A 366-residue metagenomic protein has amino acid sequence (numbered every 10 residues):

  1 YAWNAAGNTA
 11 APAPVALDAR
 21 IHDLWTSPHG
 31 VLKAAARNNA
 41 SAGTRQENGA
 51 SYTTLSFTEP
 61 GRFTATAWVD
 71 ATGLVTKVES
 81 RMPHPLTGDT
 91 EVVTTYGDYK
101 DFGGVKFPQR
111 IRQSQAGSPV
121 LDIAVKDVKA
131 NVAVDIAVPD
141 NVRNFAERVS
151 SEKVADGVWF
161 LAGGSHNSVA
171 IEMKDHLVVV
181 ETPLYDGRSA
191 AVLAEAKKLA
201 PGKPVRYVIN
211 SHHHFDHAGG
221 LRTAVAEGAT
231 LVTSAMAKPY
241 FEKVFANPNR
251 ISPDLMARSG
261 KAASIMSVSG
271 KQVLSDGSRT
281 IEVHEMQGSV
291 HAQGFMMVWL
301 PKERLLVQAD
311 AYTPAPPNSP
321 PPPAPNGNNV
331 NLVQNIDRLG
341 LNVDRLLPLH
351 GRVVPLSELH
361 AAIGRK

Functional and structural regions predicted by a protein language model:
Y1-L74, M82-G88, D140, G220-R222 (+1 more regions): Flexible, processing/modification-adjacent segments and terminal tails in exported/periplasmic/extracellular proteins
N48-P139, M296-P301, Q308-A309, P314-A315 (+1 more regions): Gly/Pro-enriched, hydrophobic low-complexity segments that function as extracytoplasmic propeptides/linkers
R112, T223, V333-K366: Divalent-metal (often Zn2+) His-rich catalytic cores of metallo-beta-lactamase-fold enzymes
D122-K174, Q272: Zn-dependent metallo-beta-lactamase
E152-A196, F295-P314: Conserved beta-strand hairpin/beta-sheet module of binuclear metal-dependent hydrolase folds, prominently
T182-P183, H213, A229, M236-A237 (+3 more regions): Active-site metal-binding loops of divalent metal-dependent hydrolases
G187, H213-G219, K238-E242, V290-Q293 (+2 more regions): Active-site environment of divalent metal-dependent phosphoester hydrolases
G187-V232, Q334, R338-D344: Active-site metal-binding motif and surrounding structural segment of the metallo-beta-lactamase
